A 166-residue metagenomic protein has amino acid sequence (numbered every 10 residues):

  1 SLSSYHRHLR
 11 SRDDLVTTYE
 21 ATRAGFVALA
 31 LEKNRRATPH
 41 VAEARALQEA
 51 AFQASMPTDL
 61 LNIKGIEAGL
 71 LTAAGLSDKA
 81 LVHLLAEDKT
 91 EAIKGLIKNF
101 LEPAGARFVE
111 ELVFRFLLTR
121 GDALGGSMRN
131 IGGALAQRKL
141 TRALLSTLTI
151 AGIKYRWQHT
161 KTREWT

Functional and structural regions predicted by a protein language model:
S1-L135: Nuclease-adjacent, charged terminal/linker segments that flank catalytic cores
S127, T147-L148, G152: Structured extramembrane domains adjacent to transmembrane segments
G133-T149: Extended, H/D-rich, highly charged conserved domains that either
K154-T166: Catalytic core segments in nucleotide and nucleic-acid processing enzymes
